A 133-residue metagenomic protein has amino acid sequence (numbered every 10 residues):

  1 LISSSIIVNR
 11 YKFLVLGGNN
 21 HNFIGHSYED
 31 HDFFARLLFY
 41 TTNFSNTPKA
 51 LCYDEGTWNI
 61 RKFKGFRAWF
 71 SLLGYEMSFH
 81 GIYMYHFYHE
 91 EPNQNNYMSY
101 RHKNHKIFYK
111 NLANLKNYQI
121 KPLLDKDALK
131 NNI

Functional and structural regions predicted by a protein language model:
L1, N19-I24: Active-site rim elements
I2-G17: Conserved nucleotide-sugar donor-binding and metal-coordinating catalytic region shared by glycosyltransferases
V15, N19, R67-F70: Generic, low-specificity signal for short hydrophobic/alpha-helical stretches with a mild N-terminal bias, encompassing
G25, E29-I133: C-terminal catalytic/acceptor-binding lobe
